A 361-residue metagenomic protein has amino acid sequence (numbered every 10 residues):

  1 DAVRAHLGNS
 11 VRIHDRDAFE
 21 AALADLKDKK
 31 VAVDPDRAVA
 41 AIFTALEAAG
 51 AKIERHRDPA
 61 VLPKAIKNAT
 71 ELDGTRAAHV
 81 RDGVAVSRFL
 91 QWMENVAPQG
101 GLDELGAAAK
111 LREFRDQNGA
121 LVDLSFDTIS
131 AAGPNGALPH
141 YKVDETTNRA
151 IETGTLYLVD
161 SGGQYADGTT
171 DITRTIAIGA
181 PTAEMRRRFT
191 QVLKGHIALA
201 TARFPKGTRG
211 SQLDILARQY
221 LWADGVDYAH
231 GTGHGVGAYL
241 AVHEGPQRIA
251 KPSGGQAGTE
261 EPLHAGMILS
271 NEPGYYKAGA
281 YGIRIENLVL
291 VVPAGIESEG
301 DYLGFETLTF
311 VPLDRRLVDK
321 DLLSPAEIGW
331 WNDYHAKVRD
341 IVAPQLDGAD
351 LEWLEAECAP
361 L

Functional and structural regions predicted by a protein language model:
D1-L361: Active-site neighborhoods and metal-handling regions in enzymes and metal-associated proteins
